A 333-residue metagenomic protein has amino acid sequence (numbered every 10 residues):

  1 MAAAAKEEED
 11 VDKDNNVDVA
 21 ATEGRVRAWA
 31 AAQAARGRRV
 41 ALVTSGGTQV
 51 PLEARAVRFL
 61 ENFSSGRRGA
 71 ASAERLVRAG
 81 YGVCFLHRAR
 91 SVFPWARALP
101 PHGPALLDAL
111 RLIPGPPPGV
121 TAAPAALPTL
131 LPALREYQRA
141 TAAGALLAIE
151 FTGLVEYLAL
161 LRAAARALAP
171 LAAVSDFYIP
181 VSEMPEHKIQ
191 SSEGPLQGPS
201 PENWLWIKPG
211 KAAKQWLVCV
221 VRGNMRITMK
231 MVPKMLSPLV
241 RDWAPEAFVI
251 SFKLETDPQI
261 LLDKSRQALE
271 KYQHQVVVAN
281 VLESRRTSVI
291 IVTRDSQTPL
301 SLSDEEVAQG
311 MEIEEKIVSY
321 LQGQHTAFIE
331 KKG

Functional and structural regions predicted by a protein language model:
M1-G333: A cross-family phosphate/adenosyl-ligand binding-site feature
